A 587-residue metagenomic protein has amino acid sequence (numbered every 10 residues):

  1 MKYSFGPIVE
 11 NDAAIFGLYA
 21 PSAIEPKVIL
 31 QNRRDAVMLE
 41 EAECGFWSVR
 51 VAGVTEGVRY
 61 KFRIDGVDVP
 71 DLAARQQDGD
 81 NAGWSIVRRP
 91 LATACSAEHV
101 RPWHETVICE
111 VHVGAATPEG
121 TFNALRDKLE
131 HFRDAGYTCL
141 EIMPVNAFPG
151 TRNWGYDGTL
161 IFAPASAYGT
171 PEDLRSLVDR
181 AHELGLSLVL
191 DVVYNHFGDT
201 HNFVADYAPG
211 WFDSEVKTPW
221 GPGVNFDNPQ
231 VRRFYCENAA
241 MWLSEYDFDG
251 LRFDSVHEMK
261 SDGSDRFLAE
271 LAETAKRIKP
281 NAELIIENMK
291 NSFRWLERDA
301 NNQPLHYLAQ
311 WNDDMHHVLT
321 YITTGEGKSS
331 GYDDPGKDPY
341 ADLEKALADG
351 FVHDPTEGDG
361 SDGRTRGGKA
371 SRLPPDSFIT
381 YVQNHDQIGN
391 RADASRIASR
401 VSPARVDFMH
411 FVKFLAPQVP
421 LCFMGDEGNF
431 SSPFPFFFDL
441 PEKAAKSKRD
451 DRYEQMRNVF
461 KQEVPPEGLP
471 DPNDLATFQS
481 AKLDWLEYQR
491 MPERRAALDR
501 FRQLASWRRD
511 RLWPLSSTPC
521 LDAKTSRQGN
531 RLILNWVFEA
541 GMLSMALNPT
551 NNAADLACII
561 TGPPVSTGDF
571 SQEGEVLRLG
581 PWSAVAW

Functional and structural regions predicted by a protein language model:
M1-I15, R34, M38-E110, T117-G120 (+2 more regions): The feature marks proteins involved in alpha-glucan
F16-L18, S22-V37, N552-D569: Beta-strand-rich binding/interaction modules
L18, F62, V111, I142 (+9 more regions): Conserved, mostly hydrophobic/aromatic
A20, E56-V58, E573-W587: C-terminal beta-strand-rich structural cap/linker in extracellular carbohydrate-active enzymes
Q77, L268, A272-E463: Conserved alpha/beta catalytic core and glycan-binding cleft of carbohydrate-active enzymes
H99-W103, H112-K279, E283, R294-W295: Substrate-binding/active-site clefts of carbohydrate-active enzymes
V352-T365, C422-F437, E463-L543: Glycan-recognition and catalytic regions of carbohydrate-active enzymes
A546-N551: Asparagine-centered strand-capping/turn motif at beta-strand->loop junctions
